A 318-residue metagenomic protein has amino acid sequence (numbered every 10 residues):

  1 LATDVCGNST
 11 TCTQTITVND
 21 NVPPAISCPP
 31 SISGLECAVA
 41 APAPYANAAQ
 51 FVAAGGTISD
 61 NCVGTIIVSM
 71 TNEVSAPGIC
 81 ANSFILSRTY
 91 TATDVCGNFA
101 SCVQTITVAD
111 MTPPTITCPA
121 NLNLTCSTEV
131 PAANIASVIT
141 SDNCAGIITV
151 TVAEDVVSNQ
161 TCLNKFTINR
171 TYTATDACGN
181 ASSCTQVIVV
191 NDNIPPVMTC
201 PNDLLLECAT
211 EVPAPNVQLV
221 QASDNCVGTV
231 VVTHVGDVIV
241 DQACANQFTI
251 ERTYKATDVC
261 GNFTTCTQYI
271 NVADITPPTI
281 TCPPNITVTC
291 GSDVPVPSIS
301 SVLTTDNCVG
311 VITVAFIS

Functional and structural regions predicted by a protein language model:
L1-S318: Proline-threonine-serine-rich low-complexity tracts
